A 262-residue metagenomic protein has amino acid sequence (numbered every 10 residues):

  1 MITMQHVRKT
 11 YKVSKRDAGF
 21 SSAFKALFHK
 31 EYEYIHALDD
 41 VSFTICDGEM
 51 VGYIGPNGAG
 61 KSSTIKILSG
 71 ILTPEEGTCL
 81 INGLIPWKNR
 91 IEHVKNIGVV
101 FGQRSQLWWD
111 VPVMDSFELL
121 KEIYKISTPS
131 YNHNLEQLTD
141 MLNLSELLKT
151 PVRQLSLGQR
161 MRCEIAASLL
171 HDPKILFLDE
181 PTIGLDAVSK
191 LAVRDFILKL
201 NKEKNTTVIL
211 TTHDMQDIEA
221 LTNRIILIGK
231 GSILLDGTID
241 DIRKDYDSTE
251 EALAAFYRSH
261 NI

Functional and structural regions predicted by a protein language model:
G19-A26, E118, E122, P129-L147: Conserved ABC ATPase "signature" region
P151-L155: Conserved ABC ATPase signature
L176-D179: Catalytic Walker B motif of ABC-type/P-loop ATPase nucleotide-binding domains
L191-E203: Helical segment within the ABC ATPase nucleotide-binding domain
I218-A220: A short, surface-exposed alpha-helical micro-motif characterized by mixed small hydrophobic and charged/polar residues
D236-G237: ABC ATPase "signature
